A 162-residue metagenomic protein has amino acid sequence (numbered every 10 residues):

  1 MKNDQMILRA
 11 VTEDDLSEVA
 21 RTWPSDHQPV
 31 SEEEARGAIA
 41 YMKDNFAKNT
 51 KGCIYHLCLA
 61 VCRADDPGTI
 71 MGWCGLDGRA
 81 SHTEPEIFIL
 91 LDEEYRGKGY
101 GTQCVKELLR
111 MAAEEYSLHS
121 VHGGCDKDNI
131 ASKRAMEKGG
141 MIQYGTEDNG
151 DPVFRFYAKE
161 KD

Functional and structural regions predicted by a protein language model:
M1-E94, R110-M111, E115, V121 (+2 more regions): GNAT-family acyltransferases
G97-M111, S132-G139: Conserved acetyl-CoA-binding loop-helix of GNAT-fold acetyltransferases
G123-K133: Conserved beta-strand-loop-alpha-helix junction that forms the acyl-donor binding cleft
